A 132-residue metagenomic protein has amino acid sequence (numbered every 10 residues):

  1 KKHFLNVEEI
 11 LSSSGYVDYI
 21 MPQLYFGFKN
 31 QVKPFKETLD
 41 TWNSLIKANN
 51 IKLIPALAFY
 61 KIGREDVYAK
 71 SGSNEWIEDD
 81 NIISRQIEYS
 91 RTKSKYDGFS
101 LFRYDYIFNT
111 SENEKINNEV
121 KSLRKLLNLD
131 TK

Functional and structural regions predicted by a protein language model:
K2-L5, F35-L39, I82: Charged helix-capping and loop-helix junction motifs
E8-Q31, A48-K132: Substrate-binding cleft of secreted/luminal carbohydrate-active enzymes
D40-N49: Surface-exposed amphipathic alpha-helices with a cationic face
